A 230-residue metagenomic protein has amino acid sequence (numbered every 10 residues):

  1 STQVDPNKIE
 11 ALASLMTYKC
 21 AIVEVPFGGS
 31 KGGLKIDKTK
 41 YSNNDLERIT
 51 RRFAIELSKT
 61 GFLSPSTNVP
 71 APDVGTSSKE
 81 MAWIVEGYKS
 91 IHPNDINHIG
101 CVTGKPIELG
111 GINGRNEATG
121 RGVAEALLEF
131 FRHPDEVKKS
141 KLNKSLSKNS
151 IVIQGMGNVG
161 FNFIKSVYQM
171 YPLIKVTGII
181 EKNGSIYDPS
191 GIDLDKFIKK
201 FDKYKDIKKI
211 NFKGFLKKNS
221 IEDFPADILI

Functional and structural regions predicted by a protein language model:
S1-E117, A124-A126, F130-F131: N-terminal ligand-binding/catalytic initiation module
N113-F224: Glycine-rich phosphate/diphosphate-binding loop of Rossmann-like nucleotide-binding domains
D227-I230: ADP-ribose/adenylate-binding Rossmann-like module
